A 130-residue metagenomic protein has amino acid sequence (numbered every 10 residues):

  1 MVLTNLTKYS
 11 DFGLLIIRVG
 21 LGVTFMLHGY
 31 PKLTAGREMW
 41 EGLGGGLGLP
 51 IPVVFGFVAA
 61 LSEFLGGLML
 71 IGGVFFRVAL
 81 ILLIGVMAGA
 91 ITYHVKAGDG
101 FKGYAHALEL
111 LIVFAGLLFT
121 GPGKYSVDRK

Functional and structural regions predicted by a protein language model:
M1-T34, V53-L61, L65-K130: Extended, low-polarity transmembrane helix blocks
P31-I51: Membrane-interface interhelical connector segments
